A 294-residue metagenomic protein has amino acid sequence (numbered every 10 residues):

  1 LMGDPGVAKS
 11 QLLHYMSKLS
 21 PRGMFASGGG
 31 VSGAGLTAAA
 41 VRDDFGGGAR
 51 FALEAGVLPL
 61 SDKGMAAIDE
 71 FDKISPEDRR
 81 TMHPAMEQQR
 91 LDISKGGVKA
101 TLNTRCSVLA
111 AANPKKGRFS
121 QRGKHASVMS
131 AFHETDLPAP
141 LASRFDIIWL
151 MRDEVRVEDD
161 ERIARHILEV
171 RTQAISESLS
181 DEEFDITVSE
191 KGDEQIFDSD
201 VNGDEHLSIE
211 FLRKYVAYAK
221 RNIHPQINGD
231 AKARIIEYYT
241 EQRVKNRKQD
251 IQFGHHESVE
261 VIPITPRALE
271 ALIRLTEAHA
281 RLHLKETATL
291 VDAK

Functional and structural regions predicted by a protein language model:
L1-E205, A219: Conserved ASCE/P-loop NTPase catalytic core
R156-K294: Basic, amphipathic alpha-helical bundle interface domains used for macromolecular binding and assembly
